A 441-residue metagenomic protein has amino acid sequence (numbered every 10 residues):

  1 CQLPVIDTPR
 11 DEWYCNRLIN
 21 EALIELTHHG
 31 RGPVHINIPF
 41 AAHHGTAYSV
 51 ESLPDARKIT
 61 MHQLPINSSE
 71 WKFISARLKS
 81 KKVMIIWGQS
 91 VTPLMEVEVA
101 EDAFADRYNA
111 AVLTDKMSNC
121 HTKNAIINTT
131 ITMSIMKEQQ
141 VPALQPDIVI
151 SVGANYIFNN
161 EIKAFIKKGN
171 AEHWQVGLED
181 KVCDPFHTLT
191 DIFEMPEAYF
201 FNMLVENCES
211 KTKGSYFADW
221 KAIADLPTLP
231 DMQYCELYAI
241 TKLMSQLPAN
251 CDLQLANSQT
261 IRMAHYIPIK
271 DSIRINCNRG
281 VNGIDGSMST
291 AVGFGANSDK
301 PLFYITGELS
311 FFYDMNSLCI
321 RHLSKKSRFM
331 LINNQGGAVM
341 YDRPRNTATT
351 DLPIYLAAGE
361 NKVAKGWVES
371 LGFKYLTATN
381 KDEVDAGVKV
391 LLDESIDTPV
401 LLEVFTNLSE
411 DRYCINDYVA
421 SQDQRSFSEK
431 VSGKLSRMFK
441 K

Functional and structural regions predicted by a protein language model:
C1, Y266-K441: Thiamine diphosphate
C1-A22, D115-D219, P344: Glycine-rich, acidic loop regions that bind phosphate or pyrophosphate groups
E21, E25-S80: Conformationally flexible catalytic loops at phosphate/diphosphate-handling active centers
L23-G30, E70-V83, F104, L243-A249 (+2 more regions): Glycine-rich phosphate/diphosphate-binding loops that line cofactor/substrate pockets in enzymes
P39-H43, Q89-V91, M117-S118, G153-I157 (+5 more regions): Short glycine-rich anion-binding loops that position phosphate/pyrophosphate groups of nucleotides and phosphorylated
L64-R77, M95-E98, D231-Q246, T260: A short, well-structured juxtamembrane/interface segment
W87-W174, K270-S298, F312-N316, T379-N380 (+1 more regions): Glycine-rich, anion-gripping cofactor-binding loops and their flanking helix/strand elements in enzyme active sites
D219-D299: Active-site diphosphate/adenylate-binding microenvironment
